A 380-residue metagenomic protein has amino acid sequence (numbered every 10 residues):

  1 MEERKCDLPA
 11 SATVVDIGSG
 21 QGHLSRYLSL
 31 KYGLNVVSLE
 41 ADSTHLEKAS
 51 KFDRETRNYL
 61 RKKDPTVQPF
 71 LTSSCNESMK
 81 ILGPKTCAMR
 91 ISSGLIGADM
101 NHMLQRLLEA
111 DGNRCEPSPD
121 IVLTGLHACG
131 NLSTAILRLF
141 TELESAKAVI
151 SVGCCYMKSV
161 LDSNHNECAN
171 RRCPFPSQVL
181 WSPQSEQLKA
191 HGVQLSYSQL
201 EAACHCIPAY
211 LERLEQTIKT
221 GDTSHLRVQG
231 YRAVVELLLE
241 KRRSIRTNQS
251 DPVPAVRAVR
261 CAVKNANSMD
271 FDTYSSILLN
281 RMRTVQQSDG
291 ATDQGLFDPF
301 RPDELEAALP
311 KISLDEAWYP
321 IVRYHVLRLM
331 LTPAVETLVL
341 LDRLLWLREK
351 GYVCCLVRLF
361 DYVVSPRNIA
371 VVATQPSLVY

Functional and structural regions predicted by a protein language model:
M1-P9: Conserved alpha-helix/loop element of class I SAM-dependent methyltransferases that forms part of the SAM/SAH-binding
A10-S11, D120: Phosphate-coordination loops involved in phosphoryl transfer and adenosine-cofactor binding
V15-G22: Class I SAM-dependent methyltransferase "Motif I" SAM/SAH-binding loop
H23-G33: Conserved SAM-binding loop of SAM-dependent methyltransferases across substrates and taxa, primarily the Class I
N35-E40: Conserved SAM-binding motif I beta-strand of class I
S43-L46: Helix N-cap at the beta1-alpha1 junction of Rossmann-like dinucleotide-binding domains, i.e., the first residues
A49-S50: Conserved SAM-binding loop
D53, K62-Y380: Class I S-adenosyl-L-methionine
